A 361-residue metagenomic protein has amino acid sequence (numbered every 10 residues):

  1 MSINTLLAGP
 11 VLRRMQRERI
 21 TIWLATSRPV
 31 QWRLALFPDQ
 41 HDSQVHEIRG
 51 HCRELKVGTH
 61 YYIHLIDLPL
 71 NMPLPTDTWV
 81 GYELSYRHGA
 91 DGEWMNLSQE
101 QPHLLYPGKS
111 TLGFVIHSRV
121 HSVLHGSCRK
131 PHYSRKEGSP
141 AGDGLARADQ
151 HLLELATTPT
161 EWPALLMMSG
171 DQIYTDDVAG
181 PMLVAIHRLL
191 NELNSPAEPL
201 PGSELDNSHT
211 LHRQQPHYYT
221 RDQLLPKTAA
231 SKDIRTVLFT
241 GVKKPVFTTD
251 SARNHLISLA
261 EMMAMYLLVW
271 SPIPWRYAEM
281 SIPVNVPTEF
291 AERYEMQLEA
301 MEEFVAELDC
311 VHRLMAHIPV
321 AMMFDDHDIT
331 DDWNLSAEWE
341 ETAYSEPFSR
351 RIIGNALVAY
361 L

Functional and structural regions predicted by a protein language model:
M1-L361: Extended recognition/assembly regions associated with phosphoester-bond processing machinery
